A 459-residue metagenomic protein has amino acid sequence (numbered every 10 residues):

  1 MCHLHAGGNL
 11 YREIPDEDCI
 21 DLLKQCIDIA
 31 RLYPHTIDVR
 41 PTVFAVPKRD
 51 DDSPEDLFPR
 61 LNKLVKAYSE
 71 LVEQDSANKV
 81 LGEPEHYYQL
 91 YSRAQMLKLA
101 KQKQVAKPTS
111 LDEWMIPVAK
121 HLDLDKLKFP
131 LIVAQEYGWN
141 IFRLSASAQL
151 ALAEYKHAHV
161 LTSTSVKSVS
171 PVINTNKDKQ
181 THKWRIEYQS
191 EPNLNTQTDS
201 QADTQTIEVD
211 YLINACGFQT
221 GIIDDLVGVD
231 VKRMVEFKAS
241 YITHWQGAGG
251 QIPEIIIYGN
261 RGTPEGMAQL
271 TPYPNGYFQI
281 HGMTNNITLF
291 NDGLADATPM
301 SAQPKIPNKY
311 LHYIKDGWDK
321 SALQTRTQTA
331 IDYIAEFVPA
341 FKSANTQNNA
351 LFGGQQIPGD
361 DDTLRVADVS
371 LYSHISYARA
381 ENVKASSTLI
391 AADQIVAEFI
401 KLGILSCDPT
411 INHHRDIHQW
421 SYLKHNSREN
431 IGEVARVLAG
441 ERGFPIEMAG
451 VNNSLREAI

Functional and structural regions predicted by a protein language model:
C2-E113: Dinucleotide-binding Rossmann-like beta1-alpha1 core, especially the glycine-rich loop that anchors the ADP
R93-A134, G138-F142, L150-A151: Long, low-complexity, polar/charged, intrinsically disordered or flexibly structured peripheral segments
L122, I132, R143, D319-N426: C-terminal catalytic lobe of FAD-dependent flavoproteins
L124-Y211, A215-D224, T388-E398: Helical element adjacent to the flavin cofactor pocket in flavoenzyme catalytic cores
I173, Y273-G276, S373: Short acidic-glycine loop/turn motifs at beta-strand connectors
Y188-T196, A202-G266, Y273-G276, L402-S406: Central helical "cap/lid" subdomain
I257-D362: Active-site lid/adjacent beta-loop-alpha segment flanking the redox-cofactor pocket in flavoenzymes
I417-I459: Acidic, Ser/Thr-rich low-complexity intrinsically disordered segments
